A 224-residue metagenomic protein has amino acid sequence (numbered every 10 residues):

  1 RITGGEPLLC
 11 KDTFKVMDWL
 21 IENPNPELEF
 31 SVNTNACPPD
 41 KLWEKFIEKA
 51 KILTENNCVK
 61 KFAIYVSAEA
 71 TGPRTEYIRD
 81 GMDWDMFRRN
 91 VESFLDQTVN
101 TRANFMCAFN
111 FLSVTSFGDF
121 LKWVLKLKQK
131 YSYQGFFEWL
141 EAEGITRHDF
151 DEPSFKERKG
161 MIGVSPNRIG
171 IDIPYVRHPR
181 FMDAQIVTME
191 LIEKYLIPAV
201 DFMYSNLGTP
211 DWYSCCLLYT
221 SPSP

Functional and structural regions predicted by a protein language model:
R1-K11, N23-K49, L53-R88, T101-F111 (+5 more regions): Core AdoMet radical
V16, F87-N90, F94, F120: Alpha-helical packing segments of well-folded alpha/beta enzyme cores
L20, A50, V91-F94, T98 (+1 more regions): Hydrophobic positions in alpha-helices of CheY-like receiver
S113-L125: Catalytic cores of alpha/beta
T115-G118, F150-S154: Charge-enriched interaction surfaces
V187-Y204: Polybasic, proline/glycine-rich intrinsically disordered low-complexity segments
W212-L218: Long, charge-rich alpha-helical interaction segments
Y219-P224: Conserved small/polar residues in nucleotide/adenosyl-binding loops
